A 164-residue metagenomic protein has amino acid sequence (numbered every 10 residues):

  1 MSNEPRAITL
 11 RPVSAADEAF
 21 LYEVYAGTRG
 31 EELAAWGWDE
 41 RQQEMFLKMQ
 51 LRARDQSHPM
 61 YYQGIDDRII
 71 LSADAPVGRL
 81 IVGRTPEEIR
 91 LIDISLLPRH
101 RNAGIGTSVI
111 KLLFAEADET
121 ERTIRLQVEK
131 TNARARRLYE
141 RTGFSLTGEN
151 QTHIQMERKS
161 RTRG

Functional and structural regions predicted by a protein language model:
N3-E4, I8, P12-E18, Y22-R99 (+4 more regions): Acetyl-CoA-dependent GNAT
Y25, V128-E129: Short strand-turn motif at the edge of the Rossmann-like AdoMet-binding core
E88, D118-Q127: Conserved GNAT acetyl-CoA-binding A-motif
N102-A115, R136-R141: Conserved acetyl-CoA-binding loop-helix of GNAT-fold acetyltransferases
N132: Conserved HGGG/HGGXW glycine-rich cap/lid loop of the alpha/beta-hydrolase fold
